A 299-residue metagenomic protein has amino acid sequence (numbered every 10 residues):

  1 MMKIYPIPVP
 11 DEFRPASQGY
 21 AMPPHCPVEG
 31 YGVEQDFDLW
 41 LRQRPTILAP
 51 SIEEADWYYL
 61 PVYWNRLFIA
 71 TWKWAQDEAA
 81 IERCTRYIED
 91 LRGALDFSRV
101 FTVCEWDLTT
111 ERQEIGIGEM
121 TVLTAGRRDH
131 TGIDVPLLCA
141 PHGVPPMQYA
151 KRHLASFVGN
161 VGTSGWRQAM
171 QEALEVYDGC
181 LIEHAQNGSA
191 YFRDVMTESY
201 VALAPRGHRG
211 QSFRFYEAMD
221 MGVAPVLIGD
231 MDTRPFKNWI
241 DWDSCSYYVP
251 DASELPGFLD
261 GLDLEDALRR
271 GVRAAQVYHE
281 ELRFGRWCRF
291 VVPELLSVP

Functional and structural regions predicted by a protein language model:
M1-Y216, D220-M221, L227-V249, A267-L268 (+1 more regions): Nucleotide-sugar donor-binding catalytic core of glycosyltransferases
E254-D263, L282: C-terminal transmembrane module of eukaryotic multi-pass membrane proteins
L259-Q276: Conserved donor-nucleotide binding/catalytic region of nucleotide-linked donor-dependent transferases
